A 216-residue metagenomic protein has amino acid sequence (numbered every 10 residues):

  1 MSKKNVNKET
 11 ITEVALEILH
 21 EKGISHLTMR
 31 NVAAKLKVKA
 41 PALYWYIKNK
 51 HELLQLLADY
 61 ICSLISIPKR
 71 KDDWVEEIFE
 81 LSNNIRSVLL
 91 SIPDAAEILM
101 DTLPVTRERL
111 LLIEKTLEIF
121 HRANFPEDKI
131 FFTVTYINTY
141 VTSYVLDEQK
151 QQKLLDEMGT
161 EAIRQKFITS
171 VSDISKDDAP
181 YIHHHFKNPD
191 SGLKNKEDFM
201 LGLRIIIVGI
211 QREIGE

Functional and structural regions predicted by a protein language model:
M1-K22, H26-N31, K35, I47-Q55: Basic, helix-initiating cap at the start of DNA-binding domains
I11-L19, L57, I61, I85 (+2 more regions): Short hydrophobic clusters on alpha-helical segments that form packing/core surfaces in small helical domains
R30, K39-A42: Key DNA-contact positions within bacterial/archaeal DNA-binding proteins
Y46-I47, T133: Residues in the recognition helix of alpha-helical DNA-binding motifs
I67-L111, K115, E127-I130, V134-I137: Hydrophobic alpha-helical connector segments
R122, K150-E216: C-terminal peripheral helix-coil segments that are non-catalytic and often amphipathic
